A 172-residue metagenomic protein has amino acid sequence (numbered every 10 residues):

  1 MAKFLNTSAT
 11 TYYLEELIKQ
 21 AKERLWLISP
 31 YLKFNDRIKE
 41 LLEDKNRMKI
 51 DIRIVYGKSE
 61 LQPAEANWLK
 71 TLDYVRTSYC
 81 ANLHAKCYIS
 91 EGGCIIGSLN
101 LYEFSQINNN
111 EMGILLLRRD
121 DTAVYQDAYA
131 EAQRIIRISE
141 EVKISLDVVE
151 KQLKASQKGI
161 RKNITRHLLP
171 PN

Functional and structural regions predicted by a protein language model:
M1-T10: Glycine-rich phosphate-binding "P-loop"
T10-L72, N172: Primarily the HKD phosphodiesterase
K58-S59, A81-H84, N100-Y102, R119-D120: Short, acidic/turn-prone active-site loops that include or flank metal/cofactor- and phosphate-binding residues
Q62-E65, K86-C87, S105-I107: Short, charged, surface-exposed secondary-structure boundary motifs
A66-K86: Structural recognition of alpha->loop->beta junctions
K86-I89, I114: Short beta-strand scaffold segments in enzyme catalytic cores
I96, L101-N172: Signature of lipid phosphatidyltransferase scaffolds
